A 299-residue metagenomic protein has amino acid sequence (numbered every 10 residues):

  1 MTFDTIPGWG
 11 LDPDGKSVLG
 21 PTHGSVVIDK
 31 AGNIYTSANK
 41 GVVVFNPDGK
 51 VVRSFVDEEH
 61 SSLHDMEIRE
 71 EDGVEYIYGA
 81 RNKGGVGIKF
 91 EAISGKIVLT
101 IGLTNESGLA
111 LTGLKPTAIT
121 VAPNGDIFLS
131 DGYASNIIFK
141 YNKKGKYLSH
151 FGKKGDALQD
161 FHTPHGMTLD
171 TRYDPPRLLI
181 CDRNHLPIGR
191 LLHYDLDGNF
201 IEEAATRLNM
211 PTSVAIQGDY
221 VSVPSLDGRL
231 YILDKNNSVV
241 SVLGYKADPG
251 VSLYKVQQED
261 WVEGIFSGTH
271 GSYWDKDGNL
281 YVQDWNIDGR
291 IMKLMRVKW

Functional and structural regions predicted by a protein language model:
M1-L19, K255-W261: A short helix->beta-strand "capping" segment at the edge of beta-propeller domains
T2-G10, V52-D57, V98-T104, L148-K153 (+2 more regions): Beta-propeller fold detector
G15-A31, K40, E59-G73, E106-D126 (+4 more regions): Beta-rich, blade/repeat-based domains predominating in secreted/periplasmic proteins but also intracellular
N33-Y35, Y76-Y78, D126-S130, R177-L179 (+3 more regions): Conserved beta-propeller blade signature
N39, N82, G132-A134, R172 (+4 more regions): Short loop/turn segments immediately following the C-termini of beta-strands
N46-K50, E91-S94, N142-K146, D195-N199 (+2 more regions): Short loop/turn segments that connect beta-strands within beta-propeller blades
L179-C181, L186-P187, A205-D248: Loop/turn-rich, solvent-exposed surfaces of beta-rich toroidal or solenoidal domains
I265-W299: Blade-level signature of beta-propeller repeat domains, shared across WD40, Kelch, NHL, RCC1 and BNR/Asp-box propellers
